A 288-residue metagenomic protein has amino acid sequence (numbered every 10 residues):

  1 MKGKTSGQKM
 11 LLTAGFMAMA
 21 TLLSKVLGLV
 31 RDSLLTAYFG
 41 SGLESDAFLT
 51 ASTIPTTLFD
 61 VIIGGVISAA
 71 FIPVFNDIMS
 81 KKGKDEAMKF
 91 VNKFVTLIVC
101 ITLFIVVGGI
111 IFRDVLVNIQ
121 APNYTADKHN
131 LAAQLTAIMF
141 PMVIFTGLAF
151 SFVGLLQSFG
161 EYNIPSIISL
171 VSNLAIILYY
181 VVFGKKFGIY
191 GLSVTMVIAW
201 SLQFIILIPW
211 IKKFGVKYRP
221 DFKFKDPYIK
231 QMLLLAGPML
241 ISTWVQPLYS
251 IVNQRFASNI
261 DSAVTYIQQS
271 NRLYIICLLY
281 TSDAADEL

Functional and structural regions predicted by a protein language model:
M1-M10, I208-Q246: Interhelical loop/hinge segments that connect adjacent transmembrane helices in multipass membrane
L11-G15, L49, D85-C100, F104 (+4 more regions): Interfacial transmembrane-helix starts/ends
T36-T57, L234-L235, A257-C277: Interfacial/gating helices of multi-pass transporter permease domains
I105-A126: Short membrane-interface helical motifs at transmembrane helix boundaries in multi-pass membrane transporters
T125-S151: Alpha-helical transmembrane segments of multi-pass membrane proteins
P141, F152-L178: Alpha-helical transmembrane segments of multi-pass membrane transporters/permeases
I168-L178, F187-K213: Hydrophobic alpha-helical transmembrane segments
Y280-L288: Single conserved hydrophobic/aromatic residue that forms the stacking wall/gate of nucleotide- or nucleobase-binding
